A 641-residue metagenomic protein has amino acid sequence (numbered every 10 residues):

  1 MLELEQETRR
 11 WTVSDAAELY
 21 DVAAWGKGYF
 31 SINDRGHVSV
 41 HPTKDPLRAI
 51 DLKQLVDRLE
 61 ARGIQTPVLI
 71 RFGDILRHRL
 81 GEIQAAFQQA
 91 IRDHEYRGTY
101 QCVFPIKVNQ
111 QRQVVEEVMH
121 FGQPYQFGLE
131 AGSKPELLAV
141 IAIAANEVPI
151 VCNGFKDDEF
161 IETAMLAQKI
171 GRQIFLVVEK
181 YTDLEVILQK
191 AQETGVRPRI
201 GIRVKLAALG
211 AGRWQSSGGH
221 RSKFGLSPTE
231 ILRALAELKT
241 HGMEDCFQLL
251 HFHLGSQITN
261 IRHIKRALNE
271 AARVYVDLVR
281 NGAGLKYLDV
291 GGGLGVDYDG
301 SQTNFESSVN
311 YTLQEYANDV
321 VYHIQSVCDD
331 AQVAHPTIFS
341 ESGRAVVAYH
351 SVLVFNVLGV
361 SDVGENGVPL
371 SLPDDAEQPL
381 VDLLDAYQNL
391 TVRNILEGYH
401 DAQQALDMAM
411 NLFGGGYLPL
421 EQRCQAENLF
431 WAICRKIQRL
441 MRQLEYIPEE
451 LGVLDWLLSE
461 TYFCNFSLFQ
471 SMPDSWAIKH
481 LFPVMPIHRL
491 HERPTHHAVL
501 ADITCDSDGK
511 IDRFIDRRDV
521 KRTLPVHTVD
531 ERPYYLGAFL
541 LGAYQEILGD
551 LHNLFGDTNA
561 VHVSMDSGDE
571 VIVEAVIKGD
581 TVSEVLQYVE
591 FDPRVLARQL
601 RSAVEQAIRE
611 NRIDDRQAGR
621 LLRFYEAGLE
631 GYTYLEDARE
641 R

Functional and structural regions predicted by a protein language model:
M1-Q65, S564, V571-I572, K578 (+2 more regions): Conserved, well-structured core domains of diverse proteins
D15-A16, G81-Q89, R112-E117, L137 (+5 more regions): Short alpha-helical segments and helix-capping/turn motifs at coil-helix boundaries
D21, D319, Q325-R641: Charged (often Lys/Glu-rich) extended helix/loop segments that serve as interaction or gating elements
G26, G98, Q123-P124, A145 (+6 more regions): Short, well-ordered loop/turn elements at secondary-structure boundaries
K27, I32-Q110: Low-complexity, highly charged intrinsically disordered N-terminal segments that act as targeting/localization
H37, D45, I75, N109-Q111 (+15 more regions): Short, glycine-/Ser/Thr-/acidic-enriched flexible segments
L55-I64, L249-G255, L294-N304: A short small-residue
H94-D289, V296-D299, N310-N318, H323 (+1 more regions): Active-site-proximal beta-alpha core segment in soluble small-molecule metabolic enzymes
